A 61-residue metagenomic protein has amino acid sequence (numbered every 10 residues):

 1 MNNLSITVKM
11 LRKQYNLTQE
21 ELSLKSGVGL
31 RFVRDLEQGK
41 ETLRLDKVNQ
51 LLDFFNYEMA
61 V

Functional and structural regions predicted by a protein language model:
M1-N3: A detector for short, charged/polar N-terminal pre-domain segments
I6-E21, Q50: Short basic helix-loop element that most often maps to the first helix and adjoining turn of HTH DNA-binding modules
L17-R34: Short alpha-helical DNA-recognition segment
D46-V61: DNA major-groove recognition helix of helix-turn-helix/homeodomain DNA-binding modules
